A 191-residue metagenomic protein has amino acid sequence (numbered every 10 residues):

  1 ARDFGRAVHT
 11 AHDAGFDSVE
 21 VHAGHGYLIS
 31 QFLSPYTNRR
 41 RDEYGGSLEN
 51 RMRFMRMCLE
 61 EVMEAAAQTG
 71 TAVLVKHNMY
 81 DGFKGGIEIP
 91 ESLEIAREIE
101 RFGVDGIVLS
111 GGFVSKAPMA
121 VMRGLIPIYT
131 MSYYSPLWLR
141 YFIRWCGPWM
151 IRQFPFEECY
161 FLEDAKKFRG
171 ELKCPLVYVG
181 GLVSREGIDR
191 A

Functional and structural regions predicted by a protein language model:
A1-A191: Flavin-dependent oxidoreductase catalytic cores
